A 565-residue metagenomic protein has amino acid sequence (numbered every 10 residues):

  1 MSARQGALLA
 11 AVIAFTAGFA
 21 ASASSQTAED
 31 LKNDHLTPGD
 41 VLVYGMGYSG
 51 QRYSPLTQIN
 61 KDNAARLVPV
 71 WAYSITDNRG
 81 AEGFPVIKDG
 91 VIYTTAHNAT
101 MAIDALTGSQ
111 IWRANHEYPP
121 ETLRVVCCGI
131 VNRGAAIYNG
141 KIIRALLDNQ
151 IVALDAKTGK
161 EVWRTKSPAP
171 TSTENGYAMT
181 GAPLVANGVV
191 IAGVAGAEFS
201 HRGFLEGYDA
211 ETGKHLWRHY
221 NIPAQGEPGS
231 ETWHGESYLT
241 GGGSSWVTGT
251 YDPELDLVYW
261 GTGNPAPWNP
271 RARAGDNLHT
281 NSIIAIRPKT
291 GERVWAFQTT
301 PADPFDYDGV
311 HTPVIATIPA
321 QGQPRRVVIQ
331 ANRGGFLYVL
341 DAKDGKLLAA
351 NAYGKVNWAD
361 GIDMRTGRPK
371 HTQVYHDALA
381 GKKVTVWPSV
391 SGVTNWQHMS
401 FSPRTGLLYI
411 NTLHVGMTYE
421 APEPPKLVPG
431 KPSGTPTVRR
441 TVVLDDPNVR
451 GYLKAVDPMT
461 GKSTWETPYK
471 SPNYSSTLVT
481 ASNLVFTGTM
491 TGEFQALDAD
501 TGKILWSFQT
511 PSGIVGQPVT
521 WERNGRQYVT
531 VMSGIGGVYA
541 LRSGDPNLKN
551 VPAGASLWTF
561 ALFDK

Functional and structural regions predicted by a protein language model:
A10-F19: Bacterial N-terminal signal peptides
Q26-P69, N221-P228, T372-Y375, V442-V443 (+1 more regions): Blade/loop signatures of beta-propeller domains
V41-G45, N78-A99, R124-I151, G176-R202 (+7 more regions): Repeat-blade elements of multi-bladed beta-propeller folds
G50, S54-P168, V479-T480: N-terminal cofactor/phosphate-binding cores enriched in small/glycine residues, especially glycine-rich loops such as
Y73-F84, R113-A136, E161-A182, F199 (+12 more regions): Extracytoplasmic beta-rich repeat domains
A105, Q110, R133-S167, E174-N221 (+2 more regions): Hydrophobic or amphipathic alpha-helical targeting/insertion segments
L154, G203-K214, D276-G291, D344-G345 (+2 more regions): Beta-propeller blade signature
V519-K565: Blade-level signature of beta-propeller repeat domains, shared across WD40, Kelch, NHL, RCC1 and BNR/Asp-box propellers
